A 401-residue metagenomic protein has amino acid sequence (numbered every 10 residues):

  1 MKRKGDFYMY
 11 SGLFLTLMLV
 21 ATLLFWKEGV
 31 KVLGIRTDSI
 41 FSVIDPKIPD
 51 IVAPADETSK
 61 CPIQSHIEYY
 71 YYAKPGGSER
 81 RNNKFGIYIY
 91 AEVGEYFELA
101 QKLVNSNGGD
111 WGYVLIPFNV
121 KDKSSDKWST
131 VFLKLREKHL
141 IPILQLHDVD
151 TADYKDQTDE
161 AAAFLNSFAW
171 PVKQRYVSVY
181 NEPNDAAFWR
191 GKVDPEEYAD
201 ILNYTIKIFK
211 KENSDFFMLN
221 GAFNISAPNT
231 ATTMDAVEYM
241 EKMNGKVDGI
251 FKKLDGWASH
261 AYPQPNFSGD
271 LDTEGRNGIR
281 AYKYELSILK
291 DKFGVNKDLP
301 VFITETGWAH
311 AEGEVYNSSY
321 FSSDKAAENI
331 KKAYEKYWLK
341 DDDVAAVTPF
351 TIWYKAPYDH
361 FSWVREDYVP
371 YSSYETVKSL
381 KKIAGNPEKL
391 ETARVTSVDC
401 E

Functional and structural regions predicted by a protein language model:
M1-L15: N-terminal Sec-pathway targeting helices
L13-L24: Single-pass membrane-anchoring alpha-helices
T22-T37: Hydrophobic single-pass membrane-insertion segments
L23, P62, E68-S78, N82-Y90 (+4 more regions): Aromatic-rich peripheral "rim/lid" segments of glycoside hydrolase catalytic domains that contact and position glycan
T37-D56: Short extracytoplasmic/periplasmic juxtamembrane "stem" segments immediately C-terminal to an N-terminal membrane anchor
P54, K60-P195, F223-S226, G275 (+1 more regions): N-terminal substrate-binding region of glycoside hydrolase catalytic domains
S106-G108, W170-P171, D248-F251, V295 (+1 more regions): Alpha-helix termination/capping residues and helix-transition junctions
D126, L133, E137-A163, R175 (+2 more regions): Noncatalytic carbohydrate-binding groove/subsite architecture in carbohydrate-active enzymes
